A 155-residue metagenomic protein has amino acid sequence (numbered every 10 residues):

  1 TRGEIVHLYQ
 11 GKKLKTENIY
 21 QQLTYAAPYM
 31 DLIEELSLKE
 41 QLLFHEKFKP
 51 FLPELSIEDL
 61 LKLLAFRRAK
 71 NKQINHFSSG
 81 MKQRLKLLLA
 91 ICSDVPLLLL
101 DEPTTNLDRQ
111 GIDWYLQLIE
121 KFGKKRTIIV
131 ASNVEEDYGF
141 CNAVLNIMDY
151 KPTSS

Functional and structural regions predicted by a protein language model:
T1-I19: Conserved ABC transporter NBD signature motif
Y29, E34-P50: Q-loop/switch helix immediately C-terminal to the Walker
L43, E54-K70: Conserved ABC ATPase "signature" region
Q73-K82: Conserved ABC ATPase signature
L87: Hydrophobic anchor residue at the start of the ABC signature
L98-E102: Catalytic Walker B motif of ABC-type/P-loop ATPase nucleotide-binding domains
R109-G111: Helix N-cap at the start of a conserved alpha-helix in ABC-type nucleotide-binding domains
